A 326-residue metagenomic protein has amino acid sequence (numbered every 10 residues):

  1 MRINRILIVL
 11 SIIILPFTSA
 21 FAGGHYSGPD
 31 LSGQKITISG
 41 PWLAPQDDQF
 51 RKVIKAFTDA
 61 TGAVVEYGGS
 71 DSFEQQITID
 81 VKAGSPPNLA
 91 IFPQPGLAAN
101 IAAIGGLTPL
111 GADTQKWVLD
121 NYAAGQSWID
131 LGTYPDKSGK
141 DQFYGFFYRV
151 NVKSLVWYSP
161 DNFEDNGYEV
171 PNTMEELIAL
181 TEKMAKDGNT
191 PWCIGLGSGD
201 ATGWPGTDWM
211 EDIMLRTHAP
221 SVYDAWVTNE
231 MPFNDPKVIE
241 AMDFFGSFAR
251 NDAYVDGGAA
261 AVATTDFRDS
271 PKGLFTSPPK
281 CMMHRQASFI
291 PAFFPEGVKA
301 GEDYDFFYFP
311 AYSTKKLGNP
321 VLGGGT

Functional and structural regions predicted by a protein language model:
M1-I36, D59, D165: Short, low-complexity disordered leader/linker segments with a strong preference for bacterial N-terminal type II
G23-D30, P95-L155, P205: Hinge/lid segment of periplasmic solute-binding proteins
G28-P29, G111-Q126, L215-E240, E296-G297 (+1 more regions): Short, solvent-exposed loop/beta-turn-alpha elements that line the ligand-binding surface or hinge of extracytoplasmic
S32-A98, D266-R268: Early extracytoplasmic/lumenal segment of secretory-pathway proteins
K55, D141, E296-T326: Extracytoplasmic/periplasmic substrate-recognition and gating elements
G69-Q76, M174-I178, A259-G273: Short helix-initiation/N-cap motifs at beta->coil->alpha
P135-Y148, S154, I178-M231: Extracytoplasmic/periplasmic solute-binding protein
T181-K183, V227-V262, F309: Glycine-centered hinge/linker elements that transmit conformational signals in sensory and ligand-binding systems
